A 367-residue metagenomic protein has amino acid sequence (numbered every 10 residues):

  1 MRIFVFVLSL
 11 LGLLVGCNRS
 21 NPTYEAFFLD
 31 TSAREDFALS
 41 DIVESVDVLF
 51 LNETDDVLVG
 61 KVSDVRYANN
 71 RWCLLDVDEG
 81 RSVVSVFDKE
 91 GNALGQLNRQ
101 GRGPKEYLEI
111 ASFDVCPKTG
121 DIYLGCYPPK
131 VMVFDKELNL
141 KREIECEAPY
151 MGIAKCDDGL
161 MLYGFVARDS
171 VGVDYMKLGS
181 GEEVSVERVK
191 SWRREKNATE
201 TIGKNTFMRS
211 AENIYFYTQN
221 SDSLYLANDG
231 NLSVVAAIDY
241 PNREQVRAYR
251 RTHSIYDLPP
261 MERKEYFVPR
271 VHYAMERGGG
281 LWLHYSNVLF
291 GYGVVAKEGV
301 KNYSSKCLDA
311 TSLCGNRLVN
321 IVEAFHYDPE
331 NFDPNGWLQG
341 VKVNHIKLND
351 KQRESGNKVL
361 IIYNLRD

Functional and structural regions predicted by a protein language model:
L14-G16: C-terminal motif of bacterial Sec signal peptides marking the signal peptidase cleavage site
S20-L51: Blade/loop signatures of beta-propeller domains
D47-S82: Beta-strand-rich domains and repeat architectures in extracellular enzymes and scaffolds, especially beta-propellers
N52-D56, N92-T119: Blade-loop segments of beta-propeller domains
D55, N98-E106, E145-M151, V189-E195 (+2 more regions): Short coil/turn segments at the loop-to-beta-strand junctions that recur within blades of beta-propeller repeat folds
K61-D64, L108-F113, A148-K155, A198-N205 (+2 more regions): Repeated scaffold domains used in trafficking and secretory/extracellular systems, primarily beta-propellers
E109, G125-D169, S185-E195: Asp-box/WD-like beta-propeller blade repeats and closely related beta-sheet repeat scaffolds
A236-P259, F290-E323, Y327-D328: Conserved blade-ending motifs and adjacent loop-strand segments that build the rim/top face of beta-propeller domains
